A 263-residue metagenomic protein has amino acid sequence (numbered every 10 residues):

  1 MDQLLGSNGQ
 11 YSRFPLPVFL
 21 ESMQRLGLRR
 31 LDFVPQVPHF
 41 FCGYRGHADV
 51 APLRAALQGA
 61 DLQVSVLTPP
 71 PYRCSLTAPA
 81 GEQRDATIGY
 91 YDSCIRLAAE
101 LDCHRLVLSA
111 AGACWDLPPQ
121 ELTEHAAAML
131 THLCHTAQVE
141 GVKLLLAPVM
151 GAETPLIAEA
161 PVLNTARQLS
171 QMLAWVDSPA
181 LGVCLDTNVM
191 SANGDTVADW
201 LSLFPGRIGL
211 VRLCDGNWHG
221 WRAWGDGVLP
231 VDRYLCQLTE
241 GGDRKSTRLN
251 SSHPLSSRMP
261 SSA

Functional and structural regions predicted by a protein language model:
M1-H104, T131, S178, N193-G194 (+2 more regions): N-terminal pre-domain/capping segments
D2-N8, L31-F33, V64-P69, L106-L108 (+4 more regions): Hydrophobic faces of well-ordered beta-strands that scaffold small-molecule active sites in alpha/beta enzyme cores
Q10-S12, P35-V37, P70-R73, A110-C114 (+4 more regions): Active-site-proximal loop/turn and secondary-structure-junction residues that shape catalytic pockets, frequently
R13, L20, F40-Y44, T77-A78 (+4 more regions): Gly/Pro-rich active-site loop or hairpin
V18, Q58-G59, L76-G182, A192: Active-site acidic/histidine proton-transfer and metal-coordination neighborhood in alpha/beta enzyme cores
L249-A263: Single conserved hydrophobic/aromatic residue that forms the stacking wall/gate of nucleotide- or nucleobase-binding
